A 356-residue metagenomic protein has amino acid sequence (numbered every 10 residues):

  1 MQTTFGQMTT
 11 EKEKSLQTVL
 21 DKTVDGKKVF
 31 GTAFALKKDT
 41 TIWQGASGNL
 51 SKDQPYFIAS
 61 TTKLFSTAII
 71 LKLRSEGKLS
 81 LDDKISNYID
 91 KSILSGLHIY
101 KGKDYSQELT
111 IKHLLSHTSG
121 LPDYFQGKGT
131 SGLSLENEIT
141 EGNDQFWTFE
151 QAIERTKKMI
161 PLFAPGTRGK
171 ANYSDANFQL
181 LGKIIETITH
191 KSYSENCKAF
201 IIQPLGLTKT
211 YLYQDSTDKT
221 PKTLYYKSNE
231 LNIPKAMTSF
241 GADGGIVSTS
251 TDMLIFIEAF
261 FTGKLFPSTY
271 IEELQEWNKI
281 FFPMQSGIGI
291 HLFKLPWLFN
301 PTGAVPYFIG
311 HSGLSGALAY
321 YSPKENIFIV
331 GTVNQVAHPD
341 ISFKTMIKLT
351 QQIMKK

Functional and structural regions predicted by a protein language model:
T3-S47, Q54, G169, Q203 (+1 more regions): Catalytic loop of the DD-peptidase/beta-lactamase superfamily, centered on the K-T-G motif and neighboring
G6, S75-G127, K158, K183 (+2 more regions): Active-site helix/loop module of the DD-peptidase/beta-lactamase fold, centered on the serine-lysine SxxK catalytic
K12, L16-V19, T62, L81 (+12 more regions): Stable alpha-helical elements in mature extracytoplasmic
K27-G31, G48-H113, A164-S174, G241-G244 (+1 more regions): Short active-site loop at a secondary-structure junction that contains or immediately precedes the catalytic residue(s)
F34, D39-T40, A59-S80, K84 (+4 more regions): Alpha-helical scaffold elements that line and support the substrate/ligand-binding pocket of soluble hydrolases
S47, A152-F163, Y225-M237: The feature captures the short pre-catalytic strand/loop hairpin that immediately precedes and shapes the active-site
S47-S51, K84-I93, G129-E138, S216 (+1 more regions): Short linear capping/connector segments at secondary-structure termini
K101-K103, Q126-D215, G244-V247, T251: Catalytic-site signature segments of enzymes, centered on catalytic residues
